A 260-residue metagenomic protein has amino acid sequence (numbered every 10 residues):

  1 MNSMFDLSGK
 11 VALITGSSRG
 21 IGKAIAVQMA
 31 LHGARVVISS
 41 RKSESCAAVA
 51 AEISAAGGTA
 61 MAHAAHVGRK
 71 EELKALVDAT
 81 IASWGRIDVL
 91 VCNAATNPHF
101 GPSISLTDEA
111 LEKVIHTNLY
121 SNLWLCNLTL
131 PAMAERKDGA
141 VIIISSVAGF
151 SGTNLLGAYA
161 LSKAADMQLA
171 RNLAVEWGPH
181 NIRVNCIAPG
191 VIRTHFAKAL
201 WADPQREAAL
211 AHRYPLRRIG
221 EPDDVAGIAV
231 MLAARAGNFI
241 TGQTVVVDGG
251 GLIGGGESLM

Functional and structural regions predicted by a protein language model:
N2-S3, F100, S151, V230 (+1 more regions): Short C-terminal tail/terminal secondary-structure segment of NAD(P)H-dependent dehydrogenase/reductase domains
V11, S18-G20: Conserved glycine-rich cofactor-binding loop
G101-S103, T107-I115, L210: Substrate-binding pocket helix/loop in short-chain dehydrogenase/reductase
L123, D138, R218-V247, L252: C-terminal substrate-recognition "lid" of short-chain dehydrogenase/reductases
C126, S162, A170: Active-site helix of classical SDR
P131, V175-P179, N238: Alpha-helical segment proximal to the catalytic Tyr-Lys
S146: Residue(s) in the substrate-gating loop at a strand-loop-helix junction that position the organic substrate next
